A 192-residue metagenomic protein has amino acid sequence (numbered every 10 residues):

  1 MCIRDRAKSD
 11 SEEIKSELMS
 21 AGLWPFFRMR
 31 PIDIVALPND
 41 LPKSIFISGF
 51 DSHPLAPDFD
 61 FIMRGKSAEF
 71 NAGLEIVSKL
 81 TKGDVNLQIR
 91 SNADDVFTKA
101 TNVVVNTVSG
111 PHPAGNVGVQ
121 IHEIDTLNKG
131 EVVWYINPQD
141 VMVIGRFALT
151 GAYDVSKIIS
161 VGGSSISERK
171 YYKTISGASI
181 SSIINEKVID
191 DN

Functional and structural regions predicted by a protein language model:
R4-N192: Buried, small/hydrophobic-residue-enriched core segments of structured protein domains
